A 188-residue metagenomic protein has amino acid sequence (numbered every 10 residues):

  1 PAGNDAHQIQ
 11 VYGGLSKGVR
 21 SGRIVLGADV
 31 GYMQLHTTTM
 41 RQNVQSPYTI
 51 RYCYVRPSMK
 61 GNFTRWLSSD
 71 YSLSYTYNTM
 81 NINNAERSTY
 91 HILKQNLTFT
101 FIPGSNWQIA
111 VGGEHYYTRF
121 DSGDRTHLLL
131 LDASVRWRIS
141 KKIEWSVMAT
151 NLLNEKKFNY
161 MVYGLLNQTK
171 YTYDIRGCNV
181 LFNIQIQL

Functional and structural regions predicted by a protein language model:
P1-L188: Exposed, low-structure sequence patches enriched in small/polar residues
